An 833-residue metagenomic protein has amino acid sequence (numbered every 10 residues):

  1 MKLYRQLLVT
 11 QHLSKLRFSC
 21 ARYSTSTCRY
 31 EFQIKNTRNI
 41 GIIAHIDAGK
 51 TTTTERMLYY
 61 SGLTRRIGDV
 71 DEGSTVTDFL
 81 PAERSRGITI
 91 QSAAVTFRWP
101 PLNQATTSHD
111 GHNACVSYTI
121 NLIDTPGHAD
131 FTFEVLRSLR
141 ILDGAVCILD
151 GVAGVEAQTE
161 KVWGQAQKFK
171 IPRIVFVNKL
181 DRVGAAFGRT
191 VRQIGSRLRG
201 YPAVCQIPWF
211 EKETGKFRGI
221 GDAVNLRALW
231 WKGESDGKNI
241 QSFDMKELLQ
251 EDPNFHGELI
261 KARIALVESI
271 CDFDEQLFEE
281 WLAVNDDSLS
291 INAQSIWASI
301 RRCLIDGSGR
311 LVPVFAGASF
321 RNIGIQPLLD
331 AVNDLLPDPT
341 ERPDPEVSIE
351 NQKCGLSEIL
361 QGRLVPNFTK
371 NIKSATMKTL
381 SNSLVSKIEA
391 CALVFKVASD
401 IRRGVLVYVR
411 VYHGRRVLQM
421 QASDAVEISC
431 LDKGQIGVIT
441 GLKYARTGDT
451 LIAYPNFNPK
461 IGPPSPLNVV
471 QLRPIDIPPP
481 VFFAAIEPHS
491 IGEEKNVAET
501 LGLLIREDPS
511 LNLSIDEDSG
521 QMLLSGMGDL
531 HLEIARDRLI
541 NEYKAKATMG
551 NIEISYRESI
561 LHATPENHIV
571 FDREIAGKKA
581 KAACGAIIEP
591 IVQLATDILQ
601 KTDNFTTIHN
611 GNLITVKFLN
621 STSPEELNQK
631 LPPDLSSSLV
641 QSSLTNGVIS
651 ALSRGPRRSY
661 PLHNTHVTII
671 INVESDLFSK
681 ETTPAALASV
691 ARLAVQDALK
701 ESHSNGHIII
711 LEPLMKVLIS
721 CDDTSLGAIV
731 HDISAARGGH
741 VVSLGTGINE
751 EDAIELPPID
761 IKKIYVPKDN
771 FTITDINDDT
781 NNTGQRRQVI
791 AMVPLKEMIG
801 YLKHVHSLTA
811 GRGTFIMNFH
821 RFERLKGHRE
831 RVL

Functional and structural regions predicted by a protein language model:
K2-L7, S26-I46, G151-F395, S399-D400: P-loop NTPase catalytic nucleotide-binding module
C28-I148, V204: P-loop NTPase switch module centered on the Walker A-proximal segment
I34-T37, T51, G73-S74, G87-S92 (+22 more regions): Amphipathic alpha-helical transducer elements in NTP-driven molecular machines
D47, T53, G87, D124 (+19 more regions): Conserved structural-core and active-site-/substrate-pathway-adjacent residues in large, well-folded domains of enzymes
A114-I120, L139-V146, I270-W281, D476-P488: Gly-rich Lys/Arg/Thr-decorated short loops/hinges at beta-loop-alpha junctions or inter-strand turns that position
T119, D143-C147, K170-F176, S308-P313 (+4 more regions): Short, surface-exposed connector motifs at secondary-structure boundaries
D124-T125, G151-Q158, N512-S514: A conserved hydrophobic secondary-structure block that centers on an alpha-helix together with its immediately flanking
Q193, P202-P208, E213, D334 (+5 more regions): Accessory interaction regions appended to the cores of large information-processing enzymes
